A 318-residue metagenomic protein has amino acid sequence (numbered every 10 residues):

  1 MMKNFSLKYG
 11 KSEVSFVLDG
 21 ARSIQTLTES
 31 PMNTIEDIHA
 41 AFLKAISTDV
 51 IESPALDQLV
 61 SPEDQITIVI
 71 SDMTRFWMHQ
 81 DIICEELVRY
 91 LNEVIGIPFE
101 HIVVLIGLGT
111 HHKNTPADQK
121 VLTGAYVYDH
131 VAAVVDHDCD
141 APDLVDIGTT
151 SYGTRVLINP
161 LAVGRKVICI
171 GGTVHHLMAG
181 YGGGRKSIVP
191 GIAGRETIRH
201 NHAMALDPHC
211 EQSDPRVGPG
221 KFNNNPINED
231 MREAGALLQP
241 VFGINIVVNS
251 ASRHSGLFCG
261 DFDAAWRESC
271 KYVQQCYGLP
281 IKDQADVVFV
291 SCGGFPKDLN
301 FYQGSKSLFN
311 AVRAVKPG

Functional and structural regions predicted by a protein language model:
M1-I46: N-terminal amphipathic/basic leader segments beginning at the initiator methionine
V50-V69, I95-F99, L279-A285, V315: Glycine-rich phosphate/diphosphate-binding loops that line cofactor/substrate pockets in enzymes
Q65-W77, V103-T110, C169, F289-S291: Short glycine-rich or small-residue beta-strand-to-loop segments that form or flank ligand, phosphate, metal/Fe-S
F76-I97, G304-V315: Histidine-anchored nucleotide/phosphate-binding helix
I102-V121, H137-P142, L206-H209, I246-S255: Short connector loops at secondary-structure junctions
K113-G182: An acidic, phosphate/nucleotide-engaging active-site surface
V163-A251: Internal metal/ion-chelating core segments
S213-P296: Membrane-embedded hairpin module used as a gating/binding unit in multi-pass transport and secretion proteins
